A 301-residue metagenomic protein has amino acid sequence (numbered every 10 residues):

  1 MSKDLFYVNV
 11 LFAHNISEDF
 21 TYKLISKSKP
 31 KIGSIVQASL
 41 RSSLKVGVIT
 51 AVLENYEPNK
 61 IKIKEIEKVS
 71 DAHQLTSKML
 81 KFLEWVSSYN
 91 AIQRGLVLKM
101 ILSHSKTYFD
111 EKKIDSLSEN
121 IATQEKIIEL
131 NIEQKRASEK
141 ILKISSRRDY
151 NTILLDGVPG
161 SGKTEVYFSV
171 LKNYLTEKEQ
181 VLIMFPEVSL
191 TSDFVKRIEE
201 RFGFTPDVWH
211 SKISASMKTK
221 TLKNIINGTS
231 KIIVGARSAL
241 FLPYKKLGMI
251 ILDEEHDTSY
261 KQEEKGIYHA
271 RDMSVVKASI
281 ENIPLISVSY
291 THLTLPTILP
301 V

Functional and structural regions predicted by a protein language model:
M1-S289, L293: Accessory, non-ATPase domains that flank or precede helicase/AAA+ motor cores in DNA-metabolism machines
H292-V301: Single conserved hydrophobic/aromatic residue that forms the stacking wall/gate of nucleotide- or nucleobase-binding
